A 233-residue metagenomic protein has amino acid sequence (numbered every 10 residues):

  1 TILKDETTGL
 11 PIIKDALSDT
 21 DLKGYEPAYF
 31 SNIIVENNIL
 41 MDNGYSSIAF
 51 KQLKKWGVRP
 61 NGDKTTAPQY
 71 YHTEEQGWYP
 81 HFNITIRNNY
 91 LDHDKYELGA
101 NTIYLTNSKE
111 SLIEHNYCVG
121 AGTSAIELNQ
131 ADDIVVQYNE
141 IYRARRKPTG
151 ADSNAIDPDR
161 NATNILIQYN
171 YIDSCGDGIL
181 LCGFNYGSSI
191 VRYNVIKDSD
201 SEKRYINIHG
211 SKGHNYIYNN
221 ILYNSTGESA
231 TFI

Functional and structural regions predicted by a protein language model:
T1-D15, D19, P27-S46, G57-K95 (+7 more regions): Right-handed parallel beta-helix
L22: Surface-exposed cleft-lining segments at the edges of enzyme active sites
K51-L53, A131: Active-site beta-loop-alpha junctions enriched in small/polar residues
D152, K203-Y205: Short beta-alpha junctions and helix-cap segments that line functional grooves
L181-G183, Y205-S211, I233: Short, contiguous acidic/charged loop-to-helix segments that flank catalytic cores in large enzymes
